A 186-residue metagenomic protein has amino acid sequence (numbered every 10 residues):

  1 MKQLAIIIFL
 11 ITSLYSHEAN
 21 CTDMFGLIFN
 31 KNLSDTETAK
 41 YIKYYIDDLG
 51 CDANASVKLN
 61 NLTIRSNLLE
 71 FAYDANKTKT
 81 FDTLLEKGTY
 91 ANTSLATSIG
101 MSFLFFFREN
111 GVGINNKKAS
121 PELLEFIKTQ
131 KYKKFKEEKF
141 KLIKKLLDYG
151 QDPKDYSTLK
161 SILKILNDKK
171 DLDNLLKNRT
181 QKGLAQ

Functional and structural regions predicted by a protein language model:
M1-A19: Classical Sec-dependent N-terminal signal peptides that target proteins to the secretory pathway
H17-D23, S120, I127-K154, T158 (+1 more regions): Ankyrin-repeat-protein effector appendages
A19-N32, N54-F71, A91-T129, D155-K164: Ankyrin-repeat boundary/"N-cap" motif
D35-D47, N76-E86, F107-G113, F135-L147 (+1 more regions): Ankyrin repeat structural motif
